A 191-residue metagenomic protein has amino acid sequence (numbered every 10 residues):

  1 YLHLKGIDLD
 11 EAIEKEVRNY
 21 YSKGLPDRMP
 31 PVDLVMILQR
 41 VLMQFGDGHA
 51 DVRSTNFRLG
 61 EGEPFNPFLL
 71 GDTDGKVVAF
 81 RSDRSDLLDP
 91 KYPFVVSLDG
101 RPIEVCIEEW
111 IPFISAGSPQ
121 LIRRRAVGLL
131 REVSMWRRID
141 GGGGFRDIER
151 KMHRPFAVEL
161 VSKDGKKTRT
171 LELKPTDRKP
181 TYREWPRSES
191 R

Functional and structural regions predicted by a protein language model:
Y1-R191: Flexible, low-complexity junctional segments that flank or bridge functional domains
